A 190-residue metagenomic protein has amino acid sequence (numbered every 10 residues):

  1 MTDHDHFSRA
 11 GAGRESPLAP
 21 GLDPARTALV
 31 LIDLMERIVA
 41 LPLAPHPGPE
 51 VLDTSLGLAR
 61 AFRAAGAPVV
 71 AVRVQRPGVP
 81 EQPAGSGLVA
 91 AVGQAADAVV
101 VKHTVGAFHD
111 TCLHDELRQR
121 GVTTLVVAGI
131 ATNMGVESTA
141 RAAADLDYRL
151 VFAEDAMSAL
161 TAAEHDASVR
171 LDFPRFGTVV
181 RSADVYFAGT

Functional and structural regions predicted by a protein language model:
M1-A28, G57-R60, A64, P77-T190: Active-site-adjacent betaalpha module
A25, L43-A71: A short alpha/beta connector and helix-capping loop motif
V30-L34: N-terminal nucleotide-binding beta1-loop-alpha1 segment
E36-L41: Short acidic, Gly/Ser-rich segments with clustered Asp/Glu that frequently serve as metal-coordination loops in enzyme
V74: Conserved H-loop
